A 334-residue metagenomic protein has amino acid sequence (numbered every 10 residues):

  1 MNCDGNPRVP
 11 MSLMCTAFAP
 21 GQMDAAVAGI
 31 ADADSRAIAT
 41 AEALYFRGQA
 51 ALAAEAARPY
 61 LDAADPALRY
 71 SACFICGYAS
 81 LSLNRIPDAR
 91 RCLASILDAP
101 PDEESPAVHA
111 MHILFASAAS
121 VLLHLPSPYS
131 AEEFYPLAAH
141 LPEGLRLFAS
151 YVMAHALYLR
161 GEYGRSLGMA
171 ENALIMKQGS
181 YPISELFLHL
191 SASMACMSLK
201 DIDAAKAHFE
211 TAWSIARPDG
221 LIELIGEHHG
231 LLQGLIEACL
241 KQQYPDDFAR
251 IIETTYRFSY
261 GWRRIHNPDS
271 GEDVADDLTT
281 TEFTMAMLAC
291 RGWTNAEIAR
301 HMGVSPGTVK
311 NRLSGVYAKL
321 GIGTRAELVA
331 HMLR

Functional and structural regions predicted by a protein language model:
M1-Y70, I222, G234, K241-P245: Flexible inter-repeat linkers and adjacent short helices within tandem amphipathic alpha-helical repeat scaffolds
N2-V9, D34-G48, Y70-R85, V108-L125 (+3 more regions): Tandem amphipathic alpha-helical repeat scaffolds
D4-D24, E42-R58, L81-S95, A119-F134 (+2 more regions): Helix-turn-helix repeat elements of alpha-solenoid scaffolds
D24-D32, R58-R69, S95-A107, E133-L145 (+2 more regions): Solenoid-like repeat scaffolds
A57, G77, A170, A286-A289: Small side chains
S130, L145-E185, H189-T280, A296: Linker/hinge segments immediately adjacent to helix-turn-helix/homeobox DNA-binding domains
R263-S314, A318-R334: Helix-turn-helix DNA-binding segment
